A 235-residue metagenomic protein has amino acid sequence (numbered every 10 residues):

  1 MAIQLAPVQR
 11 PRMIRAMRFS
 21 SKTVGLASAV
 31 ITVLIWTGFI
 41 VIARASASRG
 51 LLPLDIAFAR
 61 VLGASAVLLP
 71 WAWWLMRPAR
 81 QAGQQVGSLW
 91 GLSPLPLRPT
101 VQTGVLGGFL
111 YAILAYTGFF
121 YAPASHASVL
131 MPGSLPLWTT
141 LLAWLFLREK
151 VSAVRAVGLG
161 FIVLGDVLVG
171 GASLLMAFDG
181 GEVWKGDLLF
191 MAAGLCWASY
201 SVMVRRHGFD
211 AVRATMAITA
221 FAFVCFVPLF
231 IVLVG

Functional and structural regions predicted by a protein language model:
I3-A59, L175-R206, F221-P228: Glycine-/small-residue-enriched transmembrane alpha-helix faces in small-molecule transporters and effluxers
G25-V30, P96-G104, V151-V163, F209-A220: Cytoplasmic-side transmembrane-helix entry/capping segments in multi-pass membrane proteins
S28, L34-I35, G63, L106-L110 (+5 more regions): Hydrophobic residues within membrane-embedded alpha-helical segments of Major Facilitator Superfamily
I35-I40, W73-R80, V86-M131, T140 (+1 more regions): Specific transmembrane alpha-helical segments of multi-pass solute transporters/efflux pumps, especially DMT/EamA
D55-A66, A115-K150, A193: Specific alpha-helical transmembrane segments that line the substrate/conduction pathway and gating interfaces
L68, V154-S173, T219, F223-F226: Hydrophobic transmembrane alpha-helices of multi-pass small-molecule transport proteins
Y111-Y116, V167-D179, F223-G235: Hydrophobic alpha-helical transmembrane segments in multi-pass integral membrane proteins
M131, R148-L168, G180-G186: Loop-to-transmembrane alpha-helix entry segments
